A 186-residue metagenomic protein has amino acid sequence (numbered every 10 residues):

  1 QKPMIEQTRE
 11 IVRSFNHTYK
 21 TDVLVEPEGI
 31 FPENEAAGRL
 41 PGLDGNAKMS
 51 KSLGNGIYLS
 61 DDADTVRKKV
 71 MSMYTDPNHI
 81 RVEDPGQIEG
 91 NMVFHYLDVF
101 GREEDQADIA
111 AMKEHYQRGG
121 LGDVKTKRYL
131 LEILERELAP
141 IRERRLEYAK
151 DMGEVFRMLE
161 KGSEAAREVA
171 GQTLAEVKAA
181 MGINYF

Functional and structural regions predicted by a protein language model:
K2-F186: Conserved nucleotide- and phosphate/pyrophosphate-binding catalytic cores in adenylate/nucleotidyl-handling enzymes
